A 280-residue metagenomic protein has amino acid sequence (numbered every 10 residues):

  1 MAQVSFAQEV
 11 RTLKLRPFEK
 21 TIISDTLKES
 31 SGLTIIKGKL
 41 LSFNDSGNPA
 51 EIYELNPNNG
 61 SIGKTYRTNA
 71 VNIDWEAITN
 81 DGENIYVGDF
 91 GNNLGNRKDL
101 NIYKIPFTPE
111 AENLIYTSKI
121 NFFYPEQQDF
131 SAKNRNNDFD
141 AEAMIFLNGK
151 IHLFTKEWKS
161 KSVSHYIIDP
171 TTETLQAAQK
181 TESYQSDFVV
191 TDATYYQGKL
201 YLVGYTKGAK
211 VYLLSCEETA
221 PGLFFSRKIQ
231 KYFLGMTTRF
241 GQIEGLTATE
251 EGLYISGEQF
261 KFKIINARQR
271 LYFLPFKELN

Functional and structural regions predicted by a protein language model:
Q8-N280: Sequence/structural signature of beta-propeller domains
